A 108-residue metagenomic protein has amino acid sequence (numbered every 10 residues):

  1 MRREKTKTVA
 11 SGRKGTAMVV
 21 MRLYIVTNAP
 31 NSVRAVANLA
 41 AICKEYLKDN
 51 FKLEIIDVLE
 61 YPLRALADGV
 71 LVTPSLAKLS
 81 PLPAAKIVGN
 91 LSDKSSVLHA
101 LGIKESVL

Functional and structural regions predicted by a protein language model:
M1-V19: N-terminal leader/presequence segments that are low-structure and precede the mature protein or first folded domain
R2, V107-L108: Catalytic cores of nucleotide-enabled group-transfer and carboxylate-activating enzymes in metabolic and assembly-line
R13-E45: Local sequence-structure signature of Cys/Sec-based thiol-disulfide redox active-site neighborhoods
C43-K48, S106: Arginine/glycine-rich "motif VI" loop of SF2 helicases in the C-terminal RecA-like domain
D49-Y61: Thiol-based oxidoreductase modules, predominantly thioredoxin-like and allied folds used for disulfide exchange
D68-A77: Structural micro-motif
S80-V107: Non-catalytic, surface beta->alpha helical segment in thiol-disulfide oxidoreductase systems
